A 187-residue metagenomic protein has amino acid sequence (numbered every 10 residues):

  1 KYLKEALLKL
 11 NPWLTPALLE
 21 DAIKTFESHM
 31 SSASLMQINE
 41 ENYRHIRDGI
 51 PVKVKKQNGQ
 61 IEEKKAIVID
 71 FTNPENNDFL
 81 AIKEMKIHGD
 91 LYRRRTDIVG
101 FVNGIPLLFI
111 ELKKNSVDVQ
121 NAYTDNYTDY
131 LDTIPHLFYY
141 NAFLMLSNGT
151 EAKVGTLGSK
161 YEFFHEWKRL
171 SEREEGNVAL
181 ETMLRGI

Functional and structural regions predicted by a protein language model:
K1-I187: ATP-dependent helicase/translocase motor core
